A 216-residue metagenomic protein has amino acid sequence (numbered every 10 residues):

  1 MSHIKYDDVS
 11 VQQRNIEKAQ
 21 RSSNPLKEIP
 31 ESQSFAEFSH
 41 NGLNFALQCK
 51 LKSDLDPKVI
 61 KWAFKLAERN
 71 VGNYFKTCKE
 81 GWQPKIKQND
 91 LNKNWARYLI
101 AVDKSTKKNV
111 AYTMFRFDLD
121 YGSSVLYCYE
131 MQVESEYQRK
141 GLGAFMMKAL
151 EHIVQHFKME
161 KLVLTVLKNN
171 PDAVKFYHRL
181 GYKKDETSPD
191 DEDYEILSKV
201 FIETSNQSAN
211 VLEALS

Functional and structural regions predicted by a protein language model:
Y6, Q12-Q13, E17-S22, S34-F35 (+6 more regions): Acetyl-CoA-dependent GNAT
W62-L66, F145, A149, I196: Alpha-helical elements of Rossmann-like donor-binding domains used by nucleotide-donor carbohydrate transfer enzymes
E130, E151, L164-V166: Short acidic/polar micro-motifs centered on Gly/Asp/Asn
E134-E136, K140, K168-N169: Active-site acidic-Proline motif in GNAT/NAT acetyltransferases
R139-H152, R179: Conserved acetyl-CoA-binding loop-helix of GNAT-fold acetyltransferases
K140, F157-E160: Short coil/turn segments at alpha/beta junctions that flank glycine-rich nucleotide-binding fingerprints
E160-V163, L167-K175, R179-S216: C-terminal "cap" of GNAT-fold acetyltransferases
